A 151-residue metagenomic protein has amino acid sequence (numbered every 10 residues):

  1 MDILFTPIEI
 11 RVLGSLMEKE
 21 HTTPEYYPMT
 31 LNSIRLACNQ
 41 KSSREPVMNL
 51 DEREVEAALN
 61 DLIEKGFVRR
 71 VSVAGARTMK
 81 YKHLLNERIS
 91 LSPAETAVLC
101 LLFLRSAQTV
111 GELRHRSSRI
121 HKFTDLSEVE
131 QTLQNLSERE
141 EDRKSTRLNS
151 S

Functional and structural regions predicted by a protein language model:
M1-P28, V73-A107: Short alpha-helical segments that sit at the start of domains
L4, P46-E64, K122-R143: Short amphipathic alpha-helical interaction segments
I8, N32-N39, R44, D51 (+2 more regions): Long, low-complexity intrinsically disordered regions
E9-I10, P28-L31, E52-E56, S92-T96 (+2 more regions): Amphipathic alpha-helical transducer elements in NTP-driven molecular machines
T23-V47, A107-F123: Short acidic, hydrophobic short linear motifs in intrinsically disordered regions
V71-S72, S145: Beta-hairpin "wing" of winged helix-turn-helix
T78-Y81, E87, R114-H121, S137: A eukaryotic "domain-to-IDR transition" signal
T146-S150: Conserved small/polar residues in nucleotide/adenosyl-binding loops
